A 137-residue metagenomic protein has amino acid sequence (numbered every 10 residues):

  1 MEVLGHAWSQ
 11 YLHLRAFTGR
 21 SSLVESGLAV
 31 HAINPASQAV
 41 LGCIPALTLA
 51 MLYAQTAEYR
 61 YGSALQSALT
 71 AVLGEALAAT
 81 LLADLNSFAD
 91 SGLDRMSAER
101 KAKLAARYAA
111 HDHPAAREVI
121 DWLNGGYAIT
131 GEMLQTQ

Functional and structural regions predicted by a protein language model:
M1-A50: Catalytic-core regions of glycoside hydrolase
Y53-Q137: C-terminal functional modules
